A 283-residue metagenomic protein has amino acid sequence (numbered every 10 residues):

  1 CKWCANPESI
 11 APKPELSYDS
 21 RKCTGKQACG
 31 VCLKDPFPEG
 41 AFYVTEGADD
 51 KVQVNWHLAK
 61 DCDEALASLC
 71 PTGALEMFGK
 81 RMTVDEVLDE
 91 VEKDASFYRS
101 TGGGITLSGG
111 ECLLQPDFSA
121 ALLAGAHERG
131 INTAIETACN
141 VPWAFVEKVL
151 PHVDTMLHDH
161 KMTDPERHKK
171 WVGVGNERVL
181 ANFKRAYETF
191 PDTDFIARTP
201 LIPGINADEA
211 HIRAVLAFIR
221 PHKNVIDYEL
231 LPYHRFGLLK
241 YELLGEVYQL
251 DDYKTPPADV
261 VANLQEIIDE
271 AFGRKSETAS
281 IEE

Functional and structural regions predicted by a protein language model:
C1-C4: The canonical Cys-X-X-Cys-His
N6-P151: Conserved Radical SAM active-site core
K13-Y18, K34, R81, K169 (+1 more regions): Radical SAM enzyme [4Fe-4S]-AdoMet core and its adjacent flexible, acidic and glycine-rich loops/tails across
K26, P38-E39, A48-K51, Y187-T193 (+1 more regions): Intrinsically disordered, low-complexity coil segments
D85-F236, L243: Conserved AdoMet/S-adenosylmethionine-binding subsite of the radical SAM
